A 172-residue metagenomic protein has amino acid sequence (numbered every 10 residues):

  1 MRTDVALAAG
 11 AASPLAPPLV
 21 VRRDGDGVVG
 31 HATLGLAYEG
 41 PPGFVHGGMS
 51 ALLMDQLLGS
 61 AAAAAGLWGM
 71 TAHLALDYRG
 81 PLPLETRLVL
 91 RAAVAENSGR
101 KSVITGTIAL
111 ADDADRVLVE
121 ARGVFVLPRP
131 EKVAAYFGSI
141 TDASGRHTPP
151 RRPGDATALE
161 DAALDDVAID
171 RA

Functional and structural regions predicted by a protein language model:
M1-H31, H147-A172: Non-catalytic linker/capping segments at the edges of enzyme domains
R22-D24, A93-N97: Short beta-strand micro-motifs enriched in acidic
G25-G27, F44-W68: Active-site helix/loop of acyl-thioester processing domains in fatty-acid/polyketide metabolism, spanning hotdog-fold
G30, A72-L74, L90, I104-G106 (+1 more regions): Hydrophobic residues positioned within well-ordered beta-strands of beta-sheet architectures
L34-G48: Short histidine-centered catalytic/ligand-binding loop motif
L57-V89: Hydrophobic beta-strand-centered segment that forms part of the acyl-chain substrate-binding groove
P83-L84, A95-A172: HotDog/MaoC-like acyl-thioester-processing domains
